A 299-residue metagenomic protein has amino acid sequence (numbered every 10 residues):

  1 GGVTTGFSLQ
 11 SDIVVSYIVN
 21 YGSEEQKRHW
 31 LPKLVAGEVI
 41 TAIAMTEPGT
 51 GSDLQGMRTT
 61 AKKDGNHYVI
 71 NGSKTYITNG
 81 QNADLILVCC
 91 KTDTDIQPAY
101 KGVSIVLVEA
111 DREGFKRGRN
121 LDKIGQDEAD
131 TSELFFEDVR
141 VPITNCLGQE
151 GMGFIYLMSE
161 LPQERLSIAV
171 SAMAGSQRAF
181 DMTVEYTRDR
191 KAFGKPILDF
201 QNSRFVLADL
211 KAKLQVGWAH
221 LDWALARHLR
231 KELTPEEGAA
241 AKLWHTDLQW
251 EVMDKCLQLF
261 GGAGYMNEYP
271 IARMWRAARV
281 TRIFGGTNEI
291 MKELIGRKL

Functional and structural regions predicted by a protein language model:
G1-F7, K123-Q126, R165, K242: Active-site PLP-lysine loop of aminotransferase-like
G2-E25, M45, G51-L54, H67: N-terminal glycine-rich flavin-associated loop
Y21-Q26, K33, G37, D53-L54 (+4 more regions): Alpha-helical interface subdomain recognition
G37-M45, C89: A short, Trp-centered hydrophobic/proline-enriched beta-strand micro-motif
G49-S52, Y76-N79, I96-Q97, D122-D130: Short Gly/Pro-enriched turn/cap motifs at secondary-structure boundaries
G56, D111-P142: Flexible, small-/acidic-enriched active-site or ligand-binding loops
R58-T60: Short, surface-exposed charged micro-motifs
N71-R117: A short core secondary-structure module
